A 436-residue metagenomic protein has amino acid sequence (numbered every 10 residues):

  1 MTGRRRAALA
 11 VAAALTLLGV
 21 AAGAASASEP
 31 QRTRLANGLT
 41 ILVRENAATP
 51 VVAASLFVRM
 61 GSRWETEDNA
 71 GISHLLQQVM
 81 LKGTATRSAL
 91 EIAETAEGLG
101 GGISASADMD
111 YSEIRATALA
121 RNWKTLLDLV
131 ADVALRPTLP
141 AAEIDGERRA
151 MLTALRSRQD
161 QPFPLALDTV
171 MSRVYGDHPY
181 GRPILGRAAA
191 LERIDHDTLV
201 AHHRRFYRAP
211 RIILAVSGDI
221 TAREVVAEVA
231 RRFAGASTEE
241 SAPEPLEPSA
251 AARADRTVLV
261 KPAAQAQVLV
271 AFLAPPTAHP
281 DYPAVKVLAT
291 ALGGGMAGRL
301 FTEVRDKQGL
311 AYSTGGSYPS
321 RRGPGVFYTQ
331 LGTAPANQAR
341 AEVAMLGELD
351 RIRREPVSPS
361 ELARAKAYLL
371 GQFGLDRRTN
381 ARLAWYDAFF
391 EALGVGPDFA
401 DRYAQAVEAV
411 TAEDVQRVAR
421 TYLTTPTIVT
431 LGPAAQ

Functional and structural regions predicted by a protein language model:
M1-A12: Bacterial N-terminal signal peptides that target proteins for export
A10-V20: Bacterial N-terminal signal peptides
A21-A27: Boundary at the C-terminal end of the N-terminal hydrophobic targeting segment
S28-F57: Mature N-terminal segment immediately following signal peptide/propeptide cleavage in secreted/periplasmic
R34, E91-S241, V258, P276 (+2 more regions): Charge-rich, well-structured scaffold segments of protease-associated domains
A48, A53-A120, P183, G295-L310: M16/MPP (pitrilysin/insulinase) zinc-metallopeptidase core fold and M16-derived inactive scaffolds
S241-A297: His/Glu-based metal-binding/catalytic segments typifying zinc-dependent metallopeptidases
